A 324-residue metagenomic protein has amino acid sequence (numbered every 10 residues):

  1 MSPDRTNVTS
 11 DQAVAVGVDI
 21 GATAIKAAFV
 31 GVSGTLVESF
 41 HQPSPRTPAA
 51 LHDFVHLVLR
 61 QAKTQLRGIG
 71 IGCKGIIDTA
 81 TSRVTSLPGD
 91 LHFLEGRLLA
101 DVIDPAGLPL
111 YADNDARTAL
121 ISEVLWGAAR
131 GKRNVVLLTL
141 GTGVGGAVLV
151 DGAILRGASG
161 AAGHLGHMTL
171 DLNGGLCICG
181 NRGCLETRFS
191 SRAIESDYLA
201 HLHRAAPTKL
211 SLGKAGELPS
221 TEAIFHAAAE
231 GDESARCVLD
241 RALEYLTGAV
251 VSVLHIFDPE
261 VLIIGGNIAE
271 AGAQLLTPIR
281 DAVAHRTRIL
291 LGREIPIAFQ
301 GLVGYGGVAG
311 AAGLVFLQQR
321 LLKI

Functional and structural regions predicted by a protein language model:
S2-D53, R83-S86, G160: Short glycine-rich, Thr/Ser-proximal phosphate-binding strand/loop in the N-terminal lobe of ATP-dependent enzymes
I25, P105-L108, A112-A116, L170-A205: Glycine-rich phosphate-binding loop plus the immediately following alpha-helix
V30, D113-V124, E270-I324: Glycine-rich phosphate-binding/hydrolytic loop that grips phosphoryl groups
T35-Q65, E230-E233, C237: N-terminal phosphate-binding loop and adjacent alpha-helix
P43-H56, G68-I69, I76-V136, A273-R286: Glycine-rich phosphate-binding loop and adjoining helix at the ATP-binding site of ATP-dependent phosphoryl-transfer
D53-I69, L108-L110, A128, T208 (+2 more regions): Phosphate/pyrophosphate-binding loops at sites that engage ATP/ADP/AMP, CoA/4′-phosphopantetheine, polyphosphate
K132-F189: Glycine-rich phosphate-binding loop of actin/hexokinase-like ATP-binding domains
E186-I263, P296: A mobile "lid/hinge" subdomain adjacent to the ATP/sugar-phosphate binding pocket shared across diverse ATP-dependent
